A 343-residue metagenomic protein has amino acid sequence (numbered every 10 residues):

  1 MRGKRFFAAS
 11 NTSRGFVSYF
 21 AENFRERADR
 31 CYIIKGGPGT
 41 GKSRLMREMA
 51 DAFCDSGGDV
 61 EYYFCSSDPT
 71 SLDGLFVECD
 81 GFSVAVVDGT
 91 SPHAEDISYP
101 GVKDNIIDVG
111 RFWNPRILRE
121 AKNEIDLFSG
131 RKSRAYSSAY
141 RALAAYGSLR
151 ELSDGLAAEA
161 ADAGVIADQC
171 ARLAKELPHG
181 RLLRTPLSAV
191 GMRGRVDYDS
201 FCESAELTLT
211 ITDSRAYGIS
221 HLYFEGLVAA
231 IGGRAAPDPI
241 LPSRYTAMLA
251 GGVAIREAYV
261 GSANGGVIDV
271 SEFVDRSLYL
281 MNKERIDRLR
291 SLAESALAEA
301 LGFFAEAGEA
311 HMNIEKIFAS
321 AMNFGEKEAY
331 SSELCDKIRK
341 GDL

Functional and structural regions predicted by a protein language model:
M1-N23, A160-E203: N-terminal pre-Walker A segment at the start of P-loop NTPase domains
M1-S56, T208-L209: N-terminal accessory targeting/assembly segments
R2-G15, D51-R116, E124, I231-L301: Conserved nucleotide-sensing/catalytic segment adjacent to the nucleotide-binding pocket in NTP-handling enzymes
R27-A28, C79-G81, A205: Short loop/turn elements that form and flank the Walker-type P-loop nucleotide-binding site in RecA-like NTPase cores
C31-A50, D199, A205-G232: Glycine-rich phosphate-binding P-loop
I34-K35, L45, E61-C65, Y99 (+3 more regions): A cross-family "folded-core" feature that marks the main globular domain of proteins
E124-P178, R285-G341: An accessory alpha-helical subdomain
P239, G341-L343: SAM-dependent transferase fold signal centered on methyltransferase-like domains, encompassing both Class I
